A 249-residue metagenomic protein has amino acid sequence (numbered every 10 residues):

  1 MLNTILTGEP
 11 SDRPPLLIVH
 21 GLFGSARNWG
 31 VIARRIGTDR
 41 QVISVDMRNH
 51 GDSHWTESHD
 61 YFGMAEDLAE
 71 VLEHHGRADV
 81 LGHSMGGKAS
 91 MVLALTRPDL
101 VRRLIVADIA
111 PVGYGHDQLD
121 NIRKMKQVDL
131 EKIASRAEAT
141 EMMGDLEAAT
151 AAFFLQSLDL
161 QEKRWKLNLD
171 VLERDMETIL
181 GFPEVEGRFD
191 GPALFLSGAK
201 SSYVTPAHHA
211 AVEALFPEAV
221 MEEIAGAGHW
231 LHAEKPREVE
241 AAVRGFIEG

Functional and structural regions predicted by a protein language model:
I5, S11, G30-T38, I43-L81 (+1 more regions): Active-site loop/oxyanion-hole signature of alpha/beta-hydrolase fold enzymes
G21-G24, S84: Active-site glycine-rich loops that stabilize anionic/oxyanionic intermediates across multiple enzyme folds
F23-V31: Serine-hydrolase catalytic-loop signature spanning alpha/beta hydrolases and amidase-signature enzymes
G82, G86, S90: Gly/Ala-rich beta-loop-alpha elbow adjacent to hydrolase catalytic centers
M91-T96, L100-A134: Flexible "cap/lid" loop of the alpha/beta hydrolase fold
E131-V185: Conserved alpha/beta-hydrolase catalytic His-Asp/Glu region
E162-L215, V220-E223: Conserved serine/cysteine hydrolase catalytic core
A227-P236, E240: Catalytic histidine-centered segment of alpha/beta-hydrolase-like enzymes
